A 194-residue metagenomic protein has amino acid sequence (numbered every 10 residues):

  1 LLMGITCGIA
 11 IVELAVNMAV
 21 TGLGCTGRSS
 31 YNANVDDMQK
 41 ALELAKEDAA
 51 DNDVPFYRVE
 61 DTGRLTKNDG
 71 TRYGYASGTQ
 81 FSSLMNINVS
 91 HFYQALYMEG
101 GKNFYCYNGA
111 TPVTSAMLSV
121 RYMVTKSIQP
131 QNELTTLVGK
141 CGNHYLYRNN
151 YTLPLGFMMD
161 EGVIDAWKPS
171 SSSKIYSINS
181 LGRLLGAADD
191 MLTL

Functional and structural regions predicted by a protein language model:
G4-G8, N34-M38, N52, Y107-N108 (+3 more regions): Active-site-proximal structural scaffolding
T6-Q80, Y147: Extracytoplasmic
A15-G22, A49, F92, L96 (+2 more regions): A generic secondary-structure signal for well-formed alpha-helical elements
D37-D48, C106-T111, K126-E133: Short alpha-helical segments and helix-capping/turn motifs at coil-helix boundaries
G78-M117: Luminal/periplasmic acceptor-recognition loop/helix of membrane-associated glycosyltransferases
T114-L194: Flexible, solvent-exposed extracytoplasmic
